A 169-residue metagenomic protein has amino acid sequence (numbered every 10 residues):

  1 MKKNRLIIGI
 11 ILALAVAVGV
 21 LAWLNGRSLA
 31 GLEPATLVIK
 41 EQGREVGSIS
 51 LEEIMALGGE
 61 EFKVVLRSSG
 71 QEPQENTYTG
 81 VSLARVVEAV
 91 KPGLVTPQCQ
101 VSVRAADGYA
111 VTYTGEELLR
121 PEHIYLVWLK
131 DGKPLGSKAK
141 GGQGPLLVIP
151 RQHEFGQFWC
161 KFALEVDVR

Functional and structural regions predicted by a protein language model:
K2-R169: N-terminal intrinsically disordered, low-complexity segments enriched in P/E/S/T
